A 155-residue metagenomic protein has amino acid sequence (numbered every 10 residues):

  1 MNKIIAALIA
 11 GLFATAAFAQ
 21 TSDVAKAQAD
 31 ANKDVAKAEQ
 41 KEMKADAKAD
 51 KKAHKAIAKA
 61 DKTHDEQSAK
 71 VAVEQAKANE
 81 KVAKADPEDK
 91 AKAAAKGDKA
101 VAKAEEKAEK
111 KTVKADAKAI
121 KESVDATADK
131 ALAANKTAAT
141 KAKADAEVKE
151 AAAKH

Functional and structural regions predicted by a protein language model:
M1-I4: Positively charged n-region of N-terminal signal peptides that target proteins for export
Q20-H155: Extended amphipathic alpha-helical heptad-repeat regions
